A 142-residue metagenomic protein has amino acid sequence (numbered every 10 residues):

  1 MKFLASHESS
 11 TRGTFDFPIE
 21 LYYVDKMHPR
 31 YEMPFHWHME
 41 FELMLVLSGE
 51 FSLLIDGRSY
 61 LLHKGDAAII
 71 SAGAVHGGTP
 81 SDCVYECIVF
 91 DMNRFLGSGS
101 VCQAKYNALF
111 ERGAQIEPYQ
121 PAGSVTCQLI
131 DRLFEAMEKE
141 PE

Functional and structural regions predicted by a protein language model:
M1-H63, D82, A104: Generic protein-terminus/edge-of-domain signal
K2-E20, V75-E138: A hydrophobic/aromatic-rich effector-binding and dimerization subdomain of bacterial HTH-type transcriptional regulators
H28, V46, E50, G73 (+2 more regions): Extended, non-catalytic scaffold segments that flank or surround catalytic motifs
L45, L53, A68, I88-F90: Preference for bulky hydrophobic residues occupying beta-strand positions in well-ordered beta-sheet regions
L62-V75: Conserved metal-binding segment of the jelly-roll/cupin
